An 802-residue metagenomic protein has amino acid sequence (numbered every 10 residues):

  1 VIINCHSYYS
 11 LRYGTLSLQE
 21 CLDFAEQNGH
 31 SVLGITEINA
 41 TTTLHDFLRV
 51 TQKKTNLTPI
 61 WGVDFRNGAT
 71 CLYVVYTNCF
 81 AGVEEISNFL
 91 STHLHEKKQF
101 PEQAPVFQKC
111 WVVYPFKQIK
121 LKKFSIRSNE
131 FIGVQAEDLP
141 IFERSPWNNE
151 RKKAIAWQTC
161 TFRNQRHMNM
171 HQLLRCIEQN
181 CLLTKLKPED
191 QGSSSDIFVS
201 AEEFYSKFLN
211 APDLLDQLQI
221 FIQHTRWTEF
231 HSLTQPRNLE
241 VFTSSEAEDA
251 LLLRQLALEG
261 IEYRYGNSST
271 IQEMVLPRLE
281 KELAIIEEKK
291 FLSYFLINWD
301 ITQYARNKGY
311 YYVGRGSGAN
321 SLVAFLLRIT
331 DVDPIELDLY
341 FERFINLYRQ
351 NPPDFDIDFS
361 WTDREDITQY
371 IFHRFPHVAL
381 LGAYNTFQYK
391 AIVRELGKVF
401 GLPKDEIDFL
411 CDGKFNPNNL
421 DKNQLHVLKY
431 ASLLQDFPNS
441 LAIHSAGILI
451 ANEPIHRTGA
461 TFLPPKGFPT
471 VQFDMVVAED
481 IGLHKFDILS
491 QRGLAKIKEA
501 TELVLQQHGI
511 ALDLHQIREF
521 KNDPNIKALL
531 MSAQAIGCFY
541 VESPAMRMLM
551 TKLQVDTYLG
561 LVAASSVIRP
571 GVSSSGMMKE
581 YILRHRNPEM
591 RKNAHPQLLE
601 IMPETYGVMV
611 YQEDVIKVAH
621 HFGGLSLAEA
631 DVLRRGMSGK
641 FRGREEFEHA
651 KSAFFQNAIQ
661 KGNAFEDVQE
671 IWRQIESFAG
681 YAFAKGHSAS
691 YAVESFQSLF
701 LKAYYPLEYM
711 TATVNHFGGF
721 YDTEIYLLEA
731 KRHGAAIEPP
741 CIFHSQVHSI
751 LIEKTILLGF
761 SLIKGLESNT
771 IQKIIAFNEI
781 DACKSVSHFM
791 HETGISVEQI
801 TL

Functional and structural regions predicted by a protein language model:
I2-Y9, L16-S17, C21-L33, N56-E137 (+8 more regions): Conserved active-site carboxylates
N4-Y8, I38, T161, H444 (+1 more regions): Histidine-centered divalent metal-coordination motifs
L18, A40-V50, P140-P146: Active-site-adjacent beta->alpha loops and helix N-cap segments on the catalytic face of soluble alpha/beta enzymes
E26, Q52-K53, I126, N148-N149 (+4 more regions): Anion (oxyanion) recognition and catalysis
V32-I35, S194, S244-L802: Noncatalytic, beta-rich nucleic-acid-contacting surfaces in large DNA/RNA-processing enzymes
T41-N56, N169, F325-E336: Glycine-rich loop at the start of a catalytic domain that most often binds anionic cofactors/ligands
L48, Y73-V75, G447-I450: Short beta-strand scaffold segments in enzyme catalytic cores
V134-F142, Y721: Active-site glycine- and acidic-residue-rich loops that bind and position anionic ligands or nucleotide-like cofactors
